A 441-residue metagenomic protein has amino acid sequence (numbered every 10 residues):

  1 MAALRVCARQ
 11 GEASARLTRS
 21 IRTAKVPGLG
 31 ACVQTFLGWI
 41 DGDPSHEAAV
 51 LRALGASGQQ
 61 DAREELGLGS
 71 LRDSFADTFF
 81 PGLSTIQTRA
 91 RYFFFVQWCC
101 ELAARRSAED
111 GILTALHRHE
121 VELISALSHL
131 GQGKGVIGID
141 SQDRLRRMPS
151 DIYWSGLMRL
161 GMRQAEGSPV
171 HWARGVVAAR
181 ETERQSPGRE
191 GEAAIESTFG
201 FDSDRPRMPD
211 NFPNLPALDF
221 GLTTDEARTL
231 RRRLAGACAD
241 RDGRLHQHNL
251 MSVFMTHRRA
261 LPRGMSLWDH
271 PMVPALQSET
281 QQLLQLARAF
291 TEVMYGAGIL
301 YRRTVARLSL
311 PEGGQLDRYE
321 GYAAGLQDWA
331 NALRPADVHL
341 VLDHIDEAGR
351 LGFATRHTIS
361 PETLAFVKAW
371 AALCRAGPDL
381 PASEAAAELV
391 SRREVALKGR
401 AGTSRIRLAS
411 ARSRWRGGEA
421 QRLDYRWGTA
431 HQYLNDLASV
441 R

Functional and structural regions predicted by a protein language model:
A15: Short polybasic linear motifs
T18, R22, V26-R441: Non-catalytic recognition/regulatory regions in large multidomain proteins
